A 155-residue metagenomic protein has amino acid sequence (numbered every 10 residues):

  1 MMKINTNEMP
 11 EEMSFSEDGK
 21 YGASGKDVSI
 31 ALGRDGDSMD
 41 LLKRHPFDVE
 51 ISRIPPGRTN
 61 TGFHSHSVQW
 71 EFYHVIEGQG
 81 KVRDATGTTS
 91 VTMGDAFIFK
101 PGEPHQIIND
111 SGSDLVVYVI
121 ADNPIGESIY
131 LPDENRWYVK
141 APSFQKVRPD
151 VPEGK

Functional and structural regions predicted by a protein language model:
M1-P46, P132-K155: A short, N-terminal "cap"/entry segment at the start of jelly-roll beta-barrel domains of the cupin/DSBH fold
I30-D37, E50-H66, P101: Conserved short histidine dyad/triad with adjacent acidic residue
P46, I51-P55, S65-D84, A121-D122: Short, conserved beta-strand element in jelly-roll/cupin
W70, T89, H105: Glycine-centered loop/turn positions within well-structured domains that cap or flank conserved ligand/cofactor-binding
G78, G94, I107: Short hydrophobic/aromatic patches on the structural cores and recognition surfaces of FHA
K81, P101-E127: Ligand-binding loop in jelly-roll beta-barrel domains
T86, S111, L131: Short, flexible helix/strand-to-coil boundary loops that buttress conserved ligand/catalytic motifs in alpha/beta
T86-G102: Short acidic-glycine-tyrosine-enriched beta hairpin
